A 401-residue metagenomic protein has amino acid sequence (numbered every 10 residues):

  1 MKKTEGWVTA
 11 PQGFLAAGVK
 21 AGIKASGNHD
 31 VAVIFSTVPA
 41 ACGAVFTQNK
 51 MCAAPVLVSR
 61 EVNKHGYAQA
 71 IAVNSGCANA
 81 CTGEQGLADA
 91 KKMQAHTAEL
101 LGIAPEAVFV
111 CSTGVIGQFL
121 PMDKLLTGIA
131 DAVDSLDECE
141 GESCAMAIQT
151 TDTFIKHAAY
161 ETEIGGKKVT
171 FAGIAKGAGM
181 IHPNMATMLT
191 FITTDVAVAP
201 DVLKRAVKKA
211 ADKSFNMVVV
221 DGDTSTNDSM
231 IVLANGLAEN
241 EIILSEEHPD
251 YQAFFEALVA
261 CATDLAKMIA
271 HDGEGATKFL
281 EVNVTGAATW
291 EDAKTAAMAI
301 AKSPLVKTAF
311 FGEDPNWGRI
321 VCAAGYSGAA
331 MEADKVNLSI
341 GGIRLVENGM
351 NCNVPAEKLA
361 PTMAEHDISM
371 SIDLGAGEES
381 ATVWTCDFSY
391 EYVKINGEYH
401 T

Functional and structural regions predicted by a protein language model:
M1-N74, A78-A88, A95-T401: A structural signal for small-residue-enriched, beta-sheet-centric alpha/beta enzyme cores and oligomeric scaffold folds
